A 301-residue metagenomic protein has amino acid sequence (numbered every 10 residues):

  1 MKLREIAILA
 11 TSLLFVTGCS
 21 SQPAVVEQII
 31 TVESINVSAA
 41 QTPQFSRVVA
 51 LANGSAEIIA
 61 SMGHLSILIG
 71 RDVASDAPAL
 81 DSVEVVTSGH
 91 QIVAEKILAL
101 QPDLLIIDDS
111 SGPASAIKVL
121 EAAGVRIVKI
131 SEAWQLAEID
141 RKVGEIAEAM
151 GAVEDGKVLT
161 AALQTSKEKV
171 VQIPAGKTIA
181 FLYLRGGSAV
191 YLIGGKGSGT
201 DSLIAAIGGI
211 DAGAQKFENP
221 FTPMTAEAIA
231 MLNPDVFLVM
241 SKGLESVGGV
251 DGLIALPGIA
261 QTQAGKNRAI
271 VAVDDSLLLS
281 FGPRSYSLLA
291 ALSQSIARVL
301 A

Functional and structural regions predicted by a protein language model:
K2-A56, A149-L182, N233, S241 (+1 more regions): Bacterial Sec-exported substrate-binding components of ABC uptake systems
R47-L100, L104-S110, A212: A short, structured surface patch at a secondary-structure boundary
A52, D109-S110, E132, Y183 (+4 more regions): Short secondary-structure boundary segments
A56-S61, D76-L80, G187-L192, V239 (+1 more regions): Short, solvent-exposed loop/turn elements at domain surfaces
D72, K196-F221: His/Asp/Glu-enriched short active-site or ligand-binding loop at hydrolase and phosphoryl-transfer sites
A94-Q101, P223-N233: Short helices/loops that flank or line small-molecule/ion binding pockets
P113-S115, V128-E145, T178-D201, E245-G248: Extracytoplasmic ligand-binding site segments that recognize negatively charged/polar headgroups
E138-E148, K157, V236, M240-A301: Structured C-terminal subdomain patch of bacterial secreted/periplasmic proteins
